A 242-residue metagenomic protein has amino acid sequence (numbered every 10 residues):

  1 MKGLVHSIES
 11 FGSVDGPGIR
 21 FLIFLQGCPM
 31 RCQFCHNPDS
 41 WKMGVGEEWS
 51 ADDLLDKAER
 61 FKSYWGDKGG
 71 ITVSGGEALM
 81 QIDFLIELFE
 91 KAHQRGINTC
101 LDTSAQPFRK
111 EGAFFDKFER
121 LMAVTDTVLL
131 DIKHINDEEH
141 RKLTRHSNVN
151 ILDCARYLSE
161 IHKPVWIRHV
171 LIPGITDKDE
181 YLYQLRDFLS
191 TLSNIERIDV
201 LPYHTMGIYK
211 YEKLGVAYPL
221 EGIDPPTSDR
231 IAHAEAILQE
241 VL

Functional and structural regions predicted by a protein language model:
K2-V14, L171-L242: Auxiliary Fe-S-binding modules of radical SAM enzymes
S7-W49: Canonical Radical SAM [4Fe-4S] cluster-binding loop centered on the CxxxCxxC motif and its immediate flanking residues
P38-I71: Conserved alpha-helical substructure of the radical SAM core
D39-M43, R141-S147, G215-I223: Short glycine-enriched, charge-decorated loop/helix-capping segments at active-site entrances that position
E48, R145-N148, P225-S228: Short, conserved loop/turn and helix-capping segments at secondary-structure boundaries that abut family-defining
E59-S63, D67-G70, G75, L79-L201 (+1 more regions): Conserved AdoMet/S-adenosylmethionine-binding subsite of the radical SAM
